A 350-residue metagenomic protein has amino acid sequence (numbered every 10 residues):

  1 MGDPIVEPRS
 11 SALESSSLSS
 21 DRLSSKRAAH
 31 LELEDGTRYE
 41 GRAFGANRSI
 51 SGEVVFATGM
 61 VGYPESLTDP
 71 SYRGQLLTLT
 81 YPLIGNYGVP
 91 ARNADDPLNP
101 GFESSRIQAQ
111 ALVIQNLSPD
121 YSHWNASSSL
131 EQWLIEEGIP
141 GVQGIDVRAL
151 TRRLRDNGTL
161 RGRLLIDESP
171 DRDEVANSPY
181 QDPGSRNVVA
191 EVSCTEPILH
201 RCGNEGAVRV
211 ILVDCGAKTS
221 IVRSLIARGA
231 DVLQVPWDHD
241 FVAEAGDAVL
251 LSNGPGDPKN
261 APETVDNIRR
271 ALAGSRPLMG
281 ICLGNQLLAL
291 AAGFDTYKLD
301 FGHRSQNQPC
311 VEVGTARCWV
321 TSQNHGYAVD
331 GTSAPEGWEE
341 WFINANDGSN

Functional and structural regions predicted by a protein language model:
G2-P236, P258: RNA-binding accessory domains that recognize and position tRNA/RNA substrates
L33, E312, N344-A345: Acidic surface patches and DE-rich sequence motifs
P140, D231-L233, D295, V320 (+1 more regions): Conserved beta-strand segments of alpha/beta enzyme cores
E205-V210, T315-C318, P335: Beta-strand-turn-beta hairpins that frame and shape the catalytic cleft of phosphate-ester-processing enzymes
R209-G280, L287: Phosphate-binding active sites in nucleotide-utilizing proteins
S252-G331: Cysteine-nucleophile active-site neighborhood
G337-A345: Short, Gly/Ser/Thr-enriched beta-strand-loop segments that form substrate-interacting elements of hydrolase/peptidase
G348-N350: Short, surface-exposed beta-strand/loop micro-motifs that present aromatic residues
